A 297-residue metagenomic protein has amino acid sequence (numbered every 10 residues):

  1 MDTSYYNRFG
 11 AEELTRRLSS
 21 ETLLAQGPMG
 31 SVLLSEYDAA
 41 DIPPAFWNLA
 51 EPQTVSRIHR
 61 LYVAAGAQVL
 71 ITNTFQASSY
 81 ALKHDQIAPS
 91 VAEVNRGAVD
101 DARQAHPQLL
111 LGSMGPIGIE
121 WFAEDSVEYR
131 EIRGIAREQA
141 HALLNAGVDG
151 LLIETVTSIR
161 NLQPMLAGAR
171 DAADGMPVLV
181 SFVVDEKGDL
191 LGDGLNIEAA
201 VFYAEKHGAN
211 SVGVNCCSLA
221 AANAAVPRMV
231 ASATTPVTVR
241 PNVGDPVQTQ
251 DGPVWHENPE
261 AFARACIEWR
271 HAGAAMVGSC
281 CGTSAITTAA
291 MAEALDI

Functional and structural regions predicted by a protein language model:
M1-I297: Domain-level signal for soluble alpha/beta catalytic cores
